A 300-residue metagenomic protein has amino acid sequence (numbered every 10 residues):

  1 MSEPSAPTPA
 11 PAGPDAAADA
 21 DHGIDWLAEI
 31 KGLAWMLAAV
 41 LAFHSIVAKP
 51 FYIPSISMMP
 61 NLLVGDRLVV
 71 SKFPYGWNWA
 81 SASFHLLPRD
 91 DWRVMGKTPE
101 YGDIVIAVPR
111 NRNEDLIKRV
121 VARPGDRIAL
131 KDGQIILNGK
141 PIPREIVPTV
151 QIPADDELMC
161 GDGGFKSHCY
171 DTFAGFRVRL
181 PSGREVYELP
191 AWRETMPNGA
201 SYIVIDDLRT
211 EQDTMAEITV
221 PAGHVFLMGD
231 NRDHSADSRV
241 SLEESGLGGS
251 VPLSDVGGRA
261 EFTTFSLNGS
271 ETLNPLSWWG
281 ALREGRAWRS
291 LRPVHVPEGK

Functional and structural regions predicted by a protein language model:
S2-W26, I46, F51-Y52, S57-K300: Soluble "head" domains of membrane/secretory-pathway proteins
A28-I46: Hydrophobic membrane-insertion alpha-helices, especially the h-region of bacterial N-terminal signal peptides
